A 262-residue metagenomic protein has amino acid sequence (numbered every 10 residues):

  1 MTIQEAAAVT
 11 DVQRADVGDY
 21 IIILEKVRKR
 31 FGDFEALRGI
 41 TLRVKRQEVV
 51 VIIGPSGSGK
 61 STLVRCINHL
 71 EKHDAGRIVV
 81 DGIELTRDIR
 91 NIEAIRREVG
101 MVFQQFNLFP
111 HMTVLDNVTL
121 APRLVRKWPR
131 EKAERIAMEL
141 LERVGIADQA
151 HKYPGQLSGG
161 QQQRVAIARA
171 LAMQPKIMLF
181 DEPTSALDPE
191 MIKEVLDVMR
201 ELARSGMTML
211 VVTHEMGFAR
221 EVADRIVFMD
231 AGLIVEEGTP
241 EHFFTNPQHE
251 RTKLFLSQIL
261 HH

Functional and structural regions predicted by a protein language model:
M1-R28, H262: ABC-family P-loop ATPase nucleotide-binding domain
T2-T10, E241-H262: C-terminal boundary and immediately downstream tail of ABC-type ATPase nucleotide-binding domains
V17-P240: ABC family nucleotide-binding domain
